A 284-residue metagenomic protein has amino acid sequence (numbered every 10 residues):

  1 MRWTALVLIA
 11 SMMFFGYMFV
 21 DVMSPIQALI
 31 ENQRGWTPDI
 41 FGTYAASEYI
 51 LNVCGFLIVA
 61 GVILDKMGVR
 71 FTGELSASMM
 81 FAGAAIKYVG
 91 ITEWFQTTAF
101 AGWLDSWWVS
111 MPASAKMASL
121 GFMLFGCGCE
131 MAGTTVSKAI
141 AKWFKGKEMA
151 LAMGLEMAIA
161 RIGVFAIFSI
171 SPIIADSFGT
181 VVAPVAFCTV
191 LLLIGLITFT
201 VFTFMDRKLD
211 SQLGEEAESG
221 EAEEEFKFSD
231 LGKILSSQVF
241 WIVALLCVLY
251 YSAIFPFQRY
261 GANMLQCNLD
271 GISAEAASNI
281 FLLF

Functional and structural regions predicted by a protein language model:
T4-P38, F257-A262: Extracytoplasmic
M23-Q27, S237-F284: Extracytoplasmic gate region of multi-pass secondary transporters
A46-V62, L282-L283: Central cavity-lining transmembrane alpha-helices of secondary-active solute carriers, predominantly the Major
S78-S110: C-terminal ends and interior cores of transmembrane alpha-helices in multi-pass membrane transporters/permeases
A115, G121-I159: Cytoplasmic helix-loop-helix junction between adjacent transmembrane helices in 12-TM secondary transporters
A150-D176: Glycine-rich segments within core transmembrane alpha-helices of 12-TM secondary carriers
V182-F202: Symmetry-related core transmembrane helices of the 12-TM Major Facilitator Superfamily/SLC fold
D210-V243: Juxtamembrane intracellular "pre-TM" segments in multi-pass secondary transporters
